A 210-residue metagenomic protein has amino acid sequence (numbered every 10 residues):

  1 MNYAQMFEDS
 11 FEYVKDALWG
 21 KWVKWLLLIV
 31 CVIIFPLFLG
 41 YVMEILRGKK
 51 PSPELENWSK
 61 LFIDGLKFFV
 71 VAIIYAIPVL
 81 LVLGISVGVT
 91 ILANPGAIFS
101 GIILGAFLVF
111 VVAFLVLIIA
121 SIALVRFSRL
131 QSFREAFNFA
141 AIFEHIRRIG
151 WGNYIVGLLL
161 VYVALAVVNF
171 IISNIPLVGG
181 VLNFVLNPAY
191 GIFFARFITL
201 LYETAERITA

Functional and structural regions predicted by a protein language model:
A4-V30, L55-L81, I119-N169, Y202 (+1 more regions): Interfacial aromatic "cap" segments that immediately flank transmembrane helices in multipass membrane proteins
F7, K24-K50, S59-K60, D64-L117: Short, small/hydrophobic-residue-rich motifs at membrane-helix boundaries and re-entrant hairpins of integral membrane
L28-R47, F99-A136, A166, F170-T209: Selective recognition of hydrophobic, aromatic-rich stretches within alpha-helical transmembrane segments of polytopic
I77, V87-G88, P95, V161 (+2 more regions): Short, intrinsically disordered/low-complexity patches at protein termini and at juxtamembrane boundaries
